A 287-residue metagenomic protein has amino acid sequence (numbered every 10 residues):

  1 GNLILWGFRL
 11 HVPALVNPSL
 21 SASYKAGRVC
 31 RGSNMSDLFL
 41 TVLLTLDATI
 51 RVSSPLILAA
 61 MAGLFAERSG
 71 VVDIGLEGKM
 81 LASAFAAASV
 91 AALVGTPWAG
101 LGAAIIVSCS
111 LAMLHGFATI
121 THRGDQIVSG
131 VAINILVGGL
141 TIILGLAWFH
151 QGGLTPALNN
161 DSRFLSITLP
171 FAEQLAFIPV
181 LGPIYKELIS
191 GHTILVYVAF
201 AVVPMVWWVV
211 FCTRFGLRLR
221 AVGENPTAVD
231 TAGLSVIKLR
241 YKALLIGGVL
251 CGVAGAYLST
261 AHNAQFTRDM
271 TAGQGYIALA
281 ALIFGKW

Functional and structural regions predicted by a protein language model:
L44-I127, I283-W287: Single transmembrane alpha-helix segments in multi-pass membrane proteins
A59-A60, A84-A88, G138-I142, V198-W207 (+2 more regions): Hydrophobic core segments of alpha-helical transmembrane domains in multi-pass membrane transport and ion-translocation
G138-F211: Transmembrane helix-bundle core of multi-pass membrane transporters and related energy-transducing complexes
E187-F266: Helix-loop-helix "hairpin" substructures at the membrane interface of multi-pass membrane proteins
C251, A261-W287: Transmembrane alpha-helical segments in multi-pass inner-membrane proteins
